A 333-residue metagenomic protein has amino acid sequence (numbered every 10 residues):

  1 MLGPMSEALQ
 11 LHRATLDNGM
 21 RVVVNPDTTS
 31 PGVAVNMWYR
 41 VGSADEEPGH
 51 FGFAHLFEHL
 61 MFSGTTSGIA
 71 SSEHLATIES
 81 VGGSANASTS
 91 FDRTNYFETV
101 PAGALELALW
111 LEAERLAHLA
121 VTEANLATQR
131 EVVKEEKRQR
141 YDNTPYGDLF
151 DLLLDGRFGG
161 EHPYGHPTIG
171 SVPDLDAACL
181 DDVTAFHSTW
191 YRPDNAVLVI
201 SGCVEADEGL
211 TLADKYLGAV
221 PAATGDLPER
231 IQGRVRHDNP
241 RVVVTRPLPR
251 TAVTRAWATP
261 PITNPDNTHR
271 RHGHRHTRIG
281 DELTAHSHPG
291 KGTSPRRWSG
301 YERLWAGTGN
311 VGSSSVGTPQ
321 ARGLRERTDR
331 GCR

Functional and structural regions predicted by a protein language model:
L2, G160, Y164, T168 (+2 more regions): An aromatic/glycine/proline-enriched structural segment found at the starts of mature extracellular/organellar domains
L2-P31: N- or domain-start disorder-to-order transition segments that initiate the globular core
A34-T99, H166-P167, I279-S294, G307: M16/MPP (pitrilysin/insulinase) zinc-metallopeptidase core fold and M16-derived inactive scaffolds
Y39, T66, E73-F186, Q232-G233 (+2 more regions): Acidic/histidine-enriched segments that form metal/cofactor-coordinating and catalytic pocket/exosite environments
W110-R115, L210-L217, E326-C332: Short amphipathic alpha-helices in soluble, non-transmembrane regions that often serve as interface/regulatory elements
T254-A258, R278-G317: A structural supersecondary motif
G312-R333: Extended amphipathic alpha-helical segments enriched in small hydrophobics
